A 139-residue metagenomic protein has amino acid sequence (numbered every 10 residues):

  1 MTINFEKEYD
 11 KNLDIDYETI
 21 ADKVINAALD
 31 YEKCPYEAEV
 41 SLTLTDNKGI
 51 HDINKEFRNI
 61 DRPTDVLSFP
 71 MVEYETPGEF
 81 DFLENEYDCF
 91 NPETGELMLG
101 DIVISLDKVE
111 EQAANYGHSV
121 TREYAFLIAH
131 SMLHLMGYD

Functional and structural regions predicted by a protein language model:
M1-A125, L133-D139: An acidic/histidine-cluster motif and surrounding catalytic segment that typifies divalent-metal-assisted enzyme active
